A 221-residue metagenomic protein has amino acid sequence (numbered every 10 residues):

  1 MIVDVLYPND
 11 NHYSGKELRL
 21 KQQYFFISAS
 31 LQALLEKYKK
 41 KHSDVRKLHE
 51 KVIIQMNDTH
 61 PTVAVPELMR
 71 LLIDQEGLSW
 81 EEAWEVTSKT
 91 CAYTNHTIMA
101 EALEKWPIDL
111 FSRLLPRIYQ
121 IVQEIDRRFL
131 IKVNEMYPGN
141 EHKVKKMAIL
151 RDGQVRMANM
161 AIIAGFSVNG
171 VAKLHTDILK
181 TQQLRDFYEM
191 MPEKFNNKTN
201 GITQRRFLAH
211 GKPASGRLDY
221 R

Functional and structural regions predicted by a protein language model:
M1-R221: A conserved ligand/cofactor-binding region detector
